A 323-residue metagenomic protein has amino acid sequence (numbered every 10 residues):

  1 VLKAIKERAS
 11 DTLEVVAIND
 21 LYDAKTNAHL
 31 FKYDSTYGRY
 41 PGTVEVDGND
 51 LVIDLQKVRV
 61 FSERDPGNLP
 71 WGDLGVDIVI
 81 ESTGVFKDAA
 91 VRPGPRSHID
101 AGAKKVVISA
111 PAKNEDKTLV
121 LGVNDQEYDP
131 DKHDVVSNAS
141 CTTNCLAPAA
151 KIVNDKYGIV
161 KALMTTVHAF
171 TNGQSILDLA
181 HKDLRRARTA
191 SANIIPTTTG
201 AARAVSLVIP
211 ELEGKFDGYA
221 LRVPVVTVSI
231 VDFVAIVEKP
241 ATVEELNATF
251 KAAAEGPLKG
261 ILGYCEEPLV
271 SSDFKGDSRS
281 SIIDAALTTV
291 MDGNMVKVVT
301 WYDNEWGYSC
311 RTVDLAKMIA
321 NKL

Functional and structural regions predicted by a protein language model:
V1-A187, V290, T312-D314, K322: N-terminal Rossmann-like NAD(P) cofactor-binding subdomain of oxidoreductases, focused on the glycine-rich
A9-E14, R39, E45, D131 (+2 more regions): Active-site-lining helix/loop region of Rossmann-like oxidoreductase modules
L13, S137, A192-N193, E266 (+1 more regions): A short N-terminal beta->alpha junction/helix N-cap motif
K25, L74, P93, S140-P148 (+10 more regions): Conserved active-site and cofactor/substrate-binding residues in soluble primary-metabolism enzymes
S35-T36, N49, Q56, L74 (+14 more regions): Short capping/connector residues at structural and topological boundaries
V58, A162, A192, S281 (+1 more regions): A broad, low-specificity signal marking well-ordered, structured residues that form hydrophobic/aromatic
G218, I230, V234-L323: C-terminal active-site/capping subdomain that shapes the small-molecule cofactor and substrate pocket of enzyme
